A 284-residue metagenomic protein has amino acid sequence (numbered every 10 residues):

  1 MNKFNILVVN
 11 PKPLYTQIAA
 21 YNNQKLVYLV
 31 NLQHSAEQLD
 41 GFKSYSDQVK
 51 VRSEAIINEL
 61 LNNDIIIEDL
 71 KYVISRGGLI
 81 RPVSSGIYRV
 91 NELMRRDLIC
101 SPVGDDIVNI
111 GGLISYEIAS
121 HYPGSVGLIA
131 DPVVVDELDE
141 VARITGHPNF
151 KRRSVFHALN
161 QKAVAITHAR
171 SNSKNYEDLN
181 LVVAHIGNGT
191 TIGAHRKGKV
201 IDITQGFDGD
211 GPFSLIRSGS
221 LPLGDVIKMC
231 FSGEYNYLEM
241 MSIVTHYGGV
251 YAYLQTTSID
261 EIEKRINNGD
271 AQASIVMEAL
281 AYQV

Functional and structural regions predicted by a protein language model:
F4-N10, L70-I74, L181-H185: Short glycine-aspartate micro-motif
N5-D47: Short glycine-rich, Thr/Ser-proximal phosphate-binding strand/loop in the N-terminal lobe of ATP-dependent enzymes
V30-E68, M94, I99-V103: N-terminal phosphate-binding loop and adjacent alpha-helix
L60-V108, V134-T145: Short beta-strand-loop/turn "lid" adjacent to the catalytic site in phosphate-handling enzymes
G104-V164: Gly/Ser/Thr-rich active-site cleft segment
A142-S232: Glycine-rich phosphate-binding loop of actin/hexokinase-like ATP-binding domains
S242-V284: Adenine-nucleotide phosphate-binding core of ATP-dependent small-molecule kinases
